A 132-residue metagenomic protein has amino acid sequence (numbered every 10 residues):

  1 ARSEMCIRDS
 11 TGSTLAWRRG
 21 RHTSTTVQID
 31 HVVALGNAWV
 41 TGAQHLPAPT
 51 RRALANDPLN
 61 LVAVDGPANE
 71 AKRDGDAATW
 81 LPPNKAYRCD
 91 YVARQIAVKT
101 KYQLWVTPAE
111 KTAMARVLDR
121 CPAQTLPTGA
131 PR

Functional and structural regions predicted by a protein language model:
R2-C6: Short, small-residue-biased leader/transition segments that mark boundaries at the very start of proteins
S10-R132: Domain-level detector of nuclease and nuclease-like folds in predominantly extracellular/periplasmic contexts
